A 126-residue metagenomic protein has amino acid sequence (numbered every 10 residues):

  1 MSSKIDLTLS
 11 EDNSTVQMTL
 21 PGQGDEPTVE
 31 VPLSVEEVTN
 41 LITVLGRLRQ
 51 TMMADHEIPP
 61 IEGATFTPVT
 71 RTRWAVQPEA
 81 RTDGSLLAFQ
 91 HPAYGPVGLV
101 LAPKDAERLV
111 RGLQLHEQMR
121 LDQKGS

Functional and structural regions predicted by a protein language model:
M1-S126: Positively charged, low-complexity terminal tracts and the immediately adjacent first secondary-structure elements
